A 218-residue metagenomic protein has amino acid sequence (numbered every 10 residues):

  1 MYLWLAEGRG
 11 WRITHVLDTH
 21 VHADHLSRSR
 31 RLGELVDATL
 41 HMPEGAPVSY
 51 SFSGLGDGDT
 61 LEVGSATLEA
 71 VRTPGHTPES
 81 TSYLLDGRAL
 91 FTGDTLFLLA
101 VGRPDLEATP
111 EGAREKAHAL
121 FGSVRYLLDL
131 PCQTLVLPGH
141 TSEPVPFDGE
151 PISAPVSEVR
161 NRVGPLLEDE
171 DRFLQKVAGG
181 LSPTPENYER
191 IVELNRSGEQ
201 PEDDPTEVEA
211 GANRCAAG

Functional and structural regions predicted by a protein language model:
M1-H41: Active-site metal-binding motif and surrounding structural segment of the metallo-beta-lactamase
M1-I13, S51-P144: Catalytic core of the metallo-beta-lactamase
V21, G45, T141: Short, ordered loop/turn segments at secondary-structure junctions
A23, V48-Y50, P146: Generic structural signal for helix capping and beta-alpha/helix-loop junctions
L35, L99-A100, K176: Residues that scaffold the ATP/ADP-binding catalytic core of kinase and kinase-like folds
M42-V48: Short, polar loop motifs at secondary-structure junctions
F121-G218: Accessory terminal helices/loops
